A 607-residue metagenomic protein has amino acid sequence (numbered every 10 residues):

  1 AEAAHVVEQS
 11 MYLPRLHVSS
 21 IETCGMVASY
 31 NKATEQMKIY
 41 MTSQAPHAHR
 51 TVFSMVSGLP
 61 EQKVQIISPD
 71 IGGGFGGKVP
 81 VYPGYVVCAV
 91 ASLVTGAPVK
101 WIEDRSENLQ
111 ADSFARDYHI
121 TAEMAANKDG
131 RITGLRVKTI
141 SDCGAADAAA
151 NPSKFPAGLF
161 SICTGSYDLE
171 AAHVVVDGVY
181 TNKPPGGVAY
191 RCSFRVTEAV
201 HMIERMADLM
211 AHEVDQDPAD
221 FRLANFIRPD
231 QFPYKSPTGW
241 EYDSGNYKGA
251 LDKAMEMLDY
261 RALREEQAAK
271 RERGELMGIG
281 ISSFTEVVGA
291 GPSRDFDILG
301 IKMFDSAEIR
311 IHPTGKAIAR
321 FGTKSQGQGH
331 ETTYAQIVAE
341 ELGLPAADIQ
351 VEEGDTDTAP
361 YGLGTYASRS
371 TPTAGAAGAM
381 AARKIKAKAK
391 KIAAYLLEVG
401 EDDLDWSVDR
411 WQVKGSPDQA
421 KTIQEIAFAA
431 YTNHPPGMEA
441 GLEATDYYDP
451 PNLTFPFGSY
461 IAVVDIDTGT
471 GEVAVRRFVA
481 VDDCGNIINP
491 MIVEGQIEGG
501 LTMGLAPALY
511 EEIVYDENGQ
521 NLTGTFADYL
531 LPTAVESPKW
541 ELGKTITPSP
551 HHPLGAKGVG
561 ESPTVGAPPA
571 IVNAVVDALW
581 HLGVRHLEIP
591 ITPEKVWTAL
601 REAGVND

Functional and structural regions predicted by a protein language model:
A1-V481, A574-H581, A599-N606: Structural alpha/beta core scaffold segments of enzyme domains
R191-F194, T365, R369, T545 (+1 more regions): Amphipathic, heptad-repeat alpha-helical segments used for oligomerization and assembly
G274-V288, N521-W540, S549: A glycine-rich dinucleotide-binding beta-alpha-beta segment and adjacent secondary-structure elements that constitute
E331, I466, A506, V559-H586: C-terminal substrate/ligand-recognition segments
Q350-E353, P532-K557: Generic long, charged, amphipathic alpha-helical segments
G485-N489: Cytochrome P450 core scaffold surrounding the K-helix E-X-X-R motif and the conserved "meander" helix-loop region
M491, G495-D528: Active-site "cap" helix and flanking loop/linker of ATP-utilizing ligase/carboxylase catalytic domains
